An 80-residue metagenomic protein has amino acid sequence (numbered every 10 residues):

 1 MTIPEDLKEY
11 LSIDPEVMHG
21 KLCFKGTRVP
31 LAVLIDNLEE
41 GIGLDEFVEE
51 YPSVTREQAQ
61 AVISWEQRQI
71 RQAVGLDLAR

Functional and structural regions predicted by a protein language model:
M1-L7, D77-R80: Intrinsically disordered, low-complexity and often Lys/Arg-enriched segments
E5-D45: A short, structured beta-strand/loop element
V29-R80: Long, charge-rich, low-complexity alpha-helical segments
